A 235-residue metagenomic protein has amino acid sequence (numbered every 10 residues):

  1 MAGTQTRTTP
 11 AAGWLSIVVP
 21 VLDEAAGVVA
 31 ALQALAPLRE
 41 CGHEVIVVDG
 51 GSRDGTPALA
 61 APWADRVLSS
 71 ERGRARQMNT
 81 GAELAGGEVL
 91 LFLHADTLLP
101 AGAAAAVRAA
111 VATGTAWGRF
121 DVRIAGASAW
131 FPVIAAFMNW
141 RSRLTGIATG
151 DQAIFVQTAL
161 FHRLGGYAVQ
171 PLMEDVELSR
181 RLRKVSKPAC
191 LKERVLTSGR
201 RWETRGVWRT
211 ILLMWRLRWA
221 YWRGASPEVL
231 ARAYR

Functional and structural regions predicted by a protein language model:
M1-P10, R180-R235: Hydrophobic helical membrane-anchoring modules
W14-S16, E44, E177: Cell-envelope/extracellular polymer assembly enzymes that use nucleotide-activated donors
A26-A30, D54-W63, G102: Acidic helix N-cap motif at the loop->helix transition within catalytic regions of sugar-transfer enzymes
Q33-G42: Short, acidic, metal-binding catalytic loop of nucleotide-sugar glycosyltransferases
H43-I46, P57-L84: Conserved donor nucleotide-binding strand/loop of the catalytic core
D49-P57, T97: A conserved acidic beta->alpha catalytic loop
L90: Short aromatic/hydrophobic "clamp" motif used to bind/position activated sugar donors
A101-W130: Conserved donor NDP-sugar-binding/catalytic core segment of glycosyltransferases
